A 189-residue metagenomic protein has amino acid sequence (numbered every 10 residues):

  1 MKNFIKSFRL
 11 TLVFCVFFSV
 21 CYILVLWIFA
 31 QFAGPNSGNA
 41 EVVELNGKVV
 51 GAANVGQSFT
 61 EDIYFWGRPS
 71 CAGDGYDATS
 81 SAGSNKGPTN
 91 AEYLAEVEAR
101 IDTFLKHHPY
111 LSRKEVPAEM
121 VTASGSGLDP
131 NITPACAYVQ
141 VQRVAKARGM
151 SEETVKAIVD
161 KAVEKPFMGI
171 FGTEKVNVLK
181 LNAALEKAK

Functional and structural regions predicted by a protein language model:
M1-F4, K189: Short, Lys/Arg-enriched, disordered terminal segments
N3-F18: Aromatic-residue-lined binding/catalytic grooves and analogous aromatic/hydrophobic interfacial grooves in multimeric
K6, S19, L26-A147, V163-F167: Flexible, solvent-exposed loop/hinge segments and secondary-structure transition points
L12, L26, N177-K180: Hydrophobic side chains within alpha-helical segments
V139, R143-K189: Extracytoplasmic/periplasmic C-terminal soluble domains
